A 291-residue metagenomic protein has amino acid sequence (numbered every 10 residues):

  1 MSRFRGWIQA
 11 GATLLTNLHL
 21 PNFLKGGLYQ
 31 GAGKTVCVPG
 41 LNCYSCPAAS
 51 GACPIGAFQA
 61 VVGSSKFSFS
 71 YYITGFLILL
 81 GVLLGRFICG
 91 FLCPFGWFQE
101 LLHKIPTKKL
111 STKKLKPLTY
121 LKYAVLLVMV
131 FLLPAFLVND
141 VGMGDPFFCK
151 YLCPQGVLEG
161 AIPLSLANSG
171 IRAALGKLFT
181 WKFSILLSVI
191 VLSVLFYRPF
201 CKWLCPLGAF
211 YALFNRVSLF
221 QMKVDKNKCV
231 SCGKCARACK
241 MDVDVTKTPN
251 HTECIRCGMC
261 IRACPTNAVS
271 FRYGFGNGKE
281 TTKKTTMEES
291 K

Functional and structural regions predicted by a protein language model:
M1-T246, T252-K291: Non-ligating segments of multi-cofactor redox enzymes
